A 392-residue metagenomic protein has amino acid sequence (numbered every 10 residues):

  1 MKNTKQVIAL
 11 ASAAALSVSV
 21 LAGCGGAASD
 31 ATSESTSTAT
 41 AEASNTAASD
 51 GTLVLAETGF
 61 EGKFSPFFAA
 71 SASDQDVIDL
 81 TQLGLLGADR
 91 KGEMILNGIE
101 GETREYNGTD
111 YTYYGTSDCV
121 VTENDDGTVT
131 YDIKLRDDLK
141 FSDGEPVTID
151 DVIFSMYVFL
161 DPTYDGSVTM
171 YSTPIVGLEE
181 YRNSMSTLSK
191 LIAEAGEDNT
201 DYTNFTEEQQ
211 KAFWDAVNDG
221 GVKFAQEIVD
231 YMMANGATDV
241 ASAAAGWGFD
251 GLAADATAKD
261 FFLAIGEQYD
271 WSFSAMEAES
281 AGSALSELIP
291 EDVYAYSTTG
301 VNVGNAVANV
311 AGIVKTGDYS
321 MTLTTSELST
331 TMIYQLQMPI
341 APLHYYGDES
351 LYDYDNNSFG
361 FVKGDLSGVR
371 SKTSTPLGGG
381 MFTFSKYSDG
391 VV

Functional and structural regions predicted by a protein language model:
M1-A11: Bacterial Sec-dependent N-terminal signal peptides
L16-V20: Hydrophobic core
L21-E34: Bacterial lipoprotein signal-peptidase II cleavage site
E34-L55: N-terminal low-complexity, Pro/Thr/Ser-rich intrinsically disordered segments that act as propeptides or flexible
S49-G59, V129-K134, V152-S155, S320-L323 (+2 more regions): Short, well-ordered beta-strand elements
A56-D126, L377: N-terminal lobe/hinge region of extracytoplasmic solute-binding protein
R90-E93, S274, A278-V310, D318 (+2 more regions): Gly/Pro-rich hinge or "lid" segments in bacterial periplasmic/extracellular proteins
S117-G282, T322: Aromatic- and charge-enriched surface segment that lines or borders ligand/interaction sites
